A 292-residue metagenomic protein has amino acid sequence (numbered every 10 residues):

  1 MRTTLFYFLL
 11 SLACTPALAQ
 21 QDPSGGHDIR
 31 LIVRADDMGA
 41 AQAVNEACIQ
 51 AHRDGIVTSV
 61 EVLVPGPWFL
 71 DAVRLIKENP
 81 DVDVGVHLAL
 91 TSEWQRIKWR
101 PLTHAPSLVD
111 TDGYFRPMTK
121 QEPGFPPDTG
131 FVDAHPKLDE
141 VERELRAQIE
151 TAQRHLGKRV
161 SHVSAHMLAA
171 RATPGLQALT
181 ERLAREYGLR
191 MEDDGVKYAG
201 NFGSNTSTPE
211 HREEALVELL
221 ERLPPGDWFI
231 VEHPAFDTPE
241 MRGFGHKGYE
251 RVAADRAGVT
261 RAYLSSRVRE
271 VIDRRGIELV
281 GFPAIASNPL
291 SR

Functional and structural regions predicted by a protein language model:
T4-P16: Bacterial N-terminal signal peptides
A17-Q21: Boundary at the C-terminal end of the N-terminal hydrophobic targeting segment
P23-Q95: Active-site beta->alpha N-cap acidic-glycine motif
D37, V84, V163, I230 (+1 more regions): Conserved, mostly hydrophobic/aromatic
C48-D54, D71-D83, R100-G113, Q153-L156 (+1 more regions): Acidic (Asp/Glu)-rich catalytic clusters
I97-F131, H246-R251: Active-site gating loops and adjacent loop-to-helix segments of metal-dependent hydrolytic enzymes
V132-V217, E221: Catalytic domains of cell-wall/extracellular-matrix polysaccharide-remodeling enzymes, centered on de-N-acetylation
M191-D194, G248-R292: C-terminal domain-boundary segment and adjacent tail
